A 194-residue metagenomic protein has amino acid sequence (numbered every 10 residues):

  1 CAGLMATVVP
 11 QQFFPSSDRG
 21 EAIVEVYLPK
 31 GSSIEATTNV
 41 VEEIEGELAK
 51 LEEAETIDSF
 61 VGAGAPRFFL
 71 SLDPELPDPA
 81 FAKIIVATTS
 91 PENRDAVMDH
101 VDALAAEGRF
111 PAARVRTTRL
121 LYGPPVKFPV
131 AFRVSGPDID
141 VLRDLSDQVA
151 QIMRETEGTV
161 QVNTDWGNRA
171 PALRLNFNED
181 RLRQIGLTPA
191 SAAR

Functional and structural regions predicted by a protein language model:
C1-F14, E55, S59, F132 (+2 more regions): Signature of alpha-helical transmembrane segments and their immediate interfacial
C1-S32, F68, P129, V160: Transmembrane helices with small-residue packing motifs
F13-E21, P74-F81, A113-P129, R133-S135 (+1 more regions): Flexible hinge/switch segments at interdomain interfaces of large molecular machines
E21, V41, S146: Short amphipathic alpha-helical/adjacent loop interface patches that line ligand and macromolecule-binding sites
E25, D58-F60, R116-T118, D165 (+1 more regions): Solvent-exposed beta-strand sheet faces enriched in polar/charged residues
V26-L28, V86-S90, V134-G136, F177: Short beta-strand-to-loop capping motifs
E35-P124, D180-R194: Solvent-exposed, membrane-proximal periplasmic/extracellular interface segments of envelope transport and secretion
D138, R143-R194: Beta-strand-rich non-transmembrane domains
